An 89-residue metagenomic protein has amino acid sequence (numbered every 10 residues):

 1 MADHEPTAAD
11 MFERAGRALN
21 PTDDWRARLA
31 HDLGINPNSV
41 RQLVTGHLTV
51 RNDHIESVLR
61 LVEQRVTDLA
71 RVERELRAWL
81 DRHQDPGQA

Functional and structural regions predicted by a protein language model:
M1-T22: A short, Lys/Arg-rich alpha-helix, primarily the initiator
W25: Short, acidic/polar
R28-A30: Short alpha-helical "recognition helix" segments of helix-turn-helix
G34-V50: Recognition helix of helix-turn-helix/homeodomain-like DNA-binding domains that insert into the DNA major groove
H47-R60: Short, basic-rich loop-to-helix N-cap that marks the start of a DNA-contacting helix
D68-A89: Short, charged recognition helix plus adjacent turn of helix-turn-helix-like nucleic-acid-binding domains
